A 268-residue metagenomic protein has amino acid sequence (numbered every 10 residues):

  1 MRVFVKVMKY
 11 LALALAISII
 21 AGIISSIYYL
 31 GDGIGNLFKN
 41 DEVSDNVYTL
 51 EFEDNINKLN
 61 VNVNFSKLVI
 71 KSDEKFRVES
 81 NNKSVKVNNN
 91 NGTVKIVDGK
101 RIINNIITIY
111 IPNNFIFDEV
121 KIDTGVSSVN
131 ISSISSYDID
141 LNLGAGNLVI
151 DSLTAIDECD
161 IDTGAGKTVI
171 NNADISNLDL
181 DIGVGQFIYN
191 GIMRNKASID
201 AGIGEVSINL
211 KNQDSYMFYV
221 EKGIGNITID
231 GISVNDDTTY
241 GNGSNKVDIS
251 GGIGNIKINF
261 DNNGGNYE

Functional and structural regions predicted by a protein language model:
M1-I20: N-terminal Sec-pathway targeting helices
K9, D54, Y240-N242: Poly-acidic low-complexity segments
Y10, K75-F76, S84, V234 (+1 more regions): Intrinsic disorder/low-complexity segments enriched in polar/small residues
S18-G31: Hydrophobic alpha-helical membrane-insertion segments, chiefly the h-region of N-terminal signal peptides
Y29-D123, S128-D140, L148-V149, I208-K211 (+3 more regions): Short linear S-[DN]-x-LW-Φ motif typified by the pepsin-like aspartic protease active-site region
N114, D123, N142, D162 (+1 more regions): Extracellular repeat turn/loop positions enriched in glycine and acidic/polar residues, especially those that create
L148-E268: Short, surface-exposed interaction patches in beta-rich subdomains that mediate adhesion/assembly near membranes
